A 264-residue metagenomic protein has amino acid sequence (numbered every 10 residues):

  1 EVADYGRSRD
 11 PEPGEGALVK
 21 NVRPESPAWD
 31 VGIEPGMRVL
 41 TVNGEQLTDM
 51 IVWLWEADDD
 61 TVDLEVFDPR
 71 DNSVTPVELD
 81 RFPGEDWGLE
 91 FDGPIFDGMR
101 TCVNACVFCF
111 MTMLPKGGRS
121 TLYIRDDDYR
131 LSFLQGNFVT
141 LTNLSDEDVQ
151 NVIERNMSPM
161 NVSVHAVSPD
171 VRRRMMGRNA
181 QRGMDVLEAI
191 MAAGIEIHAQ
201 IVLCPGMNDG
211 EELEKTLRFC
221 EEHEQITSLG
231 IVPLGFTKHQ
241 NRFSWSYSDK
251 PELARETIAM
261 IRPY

Functional and structural regions predicted by a protein language model:
E1-R23: PDZ/PDZ-like groove recognition
A3, L54-F91: PDZ-domain C-terminal substructure recognizer with occasional recognition of PDZ-binding tails
P27-V31, L54-W55: Short, surface-exposed secondary-structure edge patches
A28, G36-V39, L64, C109: Terminal peptide-recognition signature
D30-T48: Conserved PDZ fold ligand-binding element
V74, R81-I226, G235-M260: Conserved Radical SAM active-site core
